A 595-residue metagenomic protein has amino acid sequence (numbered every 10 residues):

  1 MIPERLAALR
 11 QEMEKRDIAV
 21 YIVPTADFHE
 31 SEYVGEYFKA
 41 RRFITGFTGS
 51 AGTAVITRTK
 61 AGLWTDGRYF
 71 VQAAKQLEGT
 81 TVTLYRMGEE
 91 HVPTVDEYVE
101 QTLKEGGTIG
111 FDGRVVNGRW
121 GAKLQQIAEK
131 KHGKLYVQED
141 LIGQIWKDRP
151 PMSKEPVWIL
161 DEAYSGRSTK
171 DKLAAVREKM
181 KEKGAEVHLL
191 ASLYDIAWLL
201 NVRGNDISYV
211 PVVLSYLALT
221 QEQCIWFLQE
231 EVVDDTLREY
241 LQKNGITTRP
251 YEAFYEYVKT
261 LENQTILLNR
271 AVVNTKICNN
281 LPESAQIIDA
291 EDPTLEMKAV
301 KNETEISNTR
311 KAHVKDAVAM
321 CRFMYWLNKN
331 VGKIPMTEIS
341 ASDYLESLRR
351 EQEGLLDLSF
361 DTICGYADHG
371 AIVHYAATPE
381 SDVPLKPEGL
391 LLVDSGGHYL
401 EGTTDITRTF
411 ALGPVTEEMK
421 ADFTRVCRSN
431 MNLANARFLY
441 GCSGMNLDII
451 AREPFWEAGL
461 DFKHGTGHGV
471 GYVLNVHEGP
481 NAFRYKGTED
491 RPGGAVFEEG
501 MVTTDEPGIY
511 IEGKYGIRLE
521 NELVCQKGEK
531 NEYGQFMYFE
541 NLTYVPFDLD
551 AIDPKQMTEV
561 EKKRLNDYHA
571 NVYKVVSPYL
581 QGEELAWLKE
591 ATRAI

Functional and structural regions predicted by a protein language model:
M1-I595: Active-site neighborhoods and metal-handling regions in enzymes and metal-associated proteins
